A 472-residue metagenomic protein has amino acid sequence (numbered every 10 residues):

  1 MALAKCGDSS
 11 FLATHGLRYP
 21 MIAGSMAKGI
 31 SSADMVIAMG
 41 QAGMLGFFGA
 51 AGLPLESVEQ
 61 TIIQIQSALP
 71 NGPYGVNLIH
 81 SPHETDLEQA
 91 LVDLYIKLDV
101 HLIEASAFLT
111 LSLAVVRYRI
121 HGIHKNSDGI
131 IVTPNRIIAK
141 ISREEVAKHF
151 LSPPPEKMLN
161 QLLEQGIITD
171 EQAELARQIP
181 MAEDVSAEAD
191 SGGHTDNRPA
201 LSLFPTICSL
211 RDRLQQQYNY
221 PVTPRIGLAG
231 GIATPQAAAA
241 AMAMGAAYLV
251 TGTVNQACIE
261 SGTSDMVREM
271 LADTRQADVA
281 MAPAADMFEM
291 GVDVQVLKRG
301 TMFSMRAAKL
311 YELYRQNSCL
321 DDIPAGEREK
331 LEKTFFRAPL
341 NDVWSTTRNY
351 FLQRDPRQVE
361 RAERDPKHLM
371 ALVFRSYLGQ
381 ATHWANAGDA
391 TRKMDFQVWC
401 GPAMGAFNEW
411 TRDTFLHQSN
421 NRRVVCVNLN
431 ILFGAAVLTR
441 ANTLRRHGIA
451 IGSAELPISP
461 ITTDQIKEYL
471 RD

Functional and structural regions predicted by a protein language model:
M1-T223, Q236, T253-N255, D389-D472: Active-site entrance/lid segments in N-terminal catalytic domains of soluble metabolic enzymes
S25, A51, N197, G231 (+3 more regions): Hydrophobic alpha-helical scaffolding
K28, V359-A362, P366, L378 (+2 more regions): Long, low-complexity, mixed-charge
E56, D190, Q236-Q295: Catalytic or ion-translocation cores adjacent to nucleophile or general acid/base/metal-coordination motifs in diverse
E59, I63, N71, E84-D86 (+3 more regions): Extended charged low-complexity segments that act as oligomerization/scaffolding linkers
R225-A233, T251: Glycine-rich beta-strand-to-loop/alpha-helix junction loops that act as flexible
K298-E363: C-terminal catalytic or substrate-handling cores of phosphate/nucleotide- and metal-cofactor-dependent proteins acting
